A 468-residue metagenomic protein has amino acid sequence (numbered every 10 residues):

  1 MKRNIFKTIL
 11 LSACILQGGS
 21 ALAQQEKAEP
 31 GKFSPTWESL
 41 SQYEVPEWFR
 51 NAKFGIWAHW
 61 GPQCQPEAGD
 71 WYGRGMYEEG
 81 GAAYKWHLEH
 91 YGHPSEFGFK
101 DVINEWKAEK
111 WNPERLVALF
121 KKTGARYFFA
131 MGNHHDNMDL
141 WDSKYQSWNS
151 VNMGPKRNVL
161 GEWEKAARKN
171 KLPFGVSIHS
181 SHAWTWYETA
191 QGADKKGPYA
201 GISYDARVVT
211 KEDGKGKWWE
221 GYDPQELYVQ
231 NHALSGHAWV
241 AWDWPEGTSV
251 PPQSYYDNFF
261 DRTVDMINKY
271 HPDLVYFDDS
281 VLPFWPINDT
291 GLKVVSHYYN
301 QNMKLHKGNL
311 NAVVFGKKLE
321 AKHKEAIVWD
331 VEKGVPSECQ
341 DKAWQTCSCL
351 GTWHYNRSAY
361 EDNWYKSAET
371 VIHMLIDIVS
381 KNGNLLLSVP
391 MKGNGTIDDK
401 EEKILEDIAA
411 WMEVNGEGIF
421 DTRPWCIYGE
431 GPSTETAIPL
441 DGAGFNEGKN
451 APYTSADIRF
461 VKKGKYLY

Functional and structural regions predicted by a protein language model:
M1-E26: Bacterial Sec-dependent N-terminal signal peptides
Q24-Y468: Mature catalytic domains of secreted/periplasmic carbohydrate-active enzymes
